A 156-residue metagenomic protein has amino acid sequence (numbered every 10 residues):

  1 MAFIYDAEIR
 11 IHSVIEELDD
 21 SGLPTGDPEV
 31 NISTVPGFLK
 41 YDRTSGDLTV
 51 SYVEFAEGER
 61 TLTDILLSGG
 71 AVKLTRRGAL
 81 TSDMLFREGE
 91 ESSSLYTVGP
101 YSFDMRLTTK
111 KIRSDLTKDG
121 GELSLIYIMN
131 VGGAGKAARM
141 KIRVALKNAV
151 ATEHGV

Functional and structural regions predicted by a protein language model:
M1-Y41: Charge-rich, low-complexity N-terminal segments
I4-D6, T44-S51, V72-K73, E91 (+1 more regions): Short, hydrophobic/aromatic-rich segments at coil-to-beta transitions
I9-E17, L39, R43-S45, E54-G58 (+4 more regions): Beta-strand elements of well-folded, non-transmembrane domains
E29-S82: Short, well-structured hydrophobic secondary-structure segments
K40-T44, L67-S68, T97-P100, L116-D119 (+1 more regions): A short, structured loop/turn motif at beta-sheet edges
T61-T63, F103, K136-I142: Short beta-strand segments
G78-S124: Acidic, glycine-rich flexible loop segments
L116-V156: Mixed-charge, glycine-accented linear interaction segment located at domain edges/termini
